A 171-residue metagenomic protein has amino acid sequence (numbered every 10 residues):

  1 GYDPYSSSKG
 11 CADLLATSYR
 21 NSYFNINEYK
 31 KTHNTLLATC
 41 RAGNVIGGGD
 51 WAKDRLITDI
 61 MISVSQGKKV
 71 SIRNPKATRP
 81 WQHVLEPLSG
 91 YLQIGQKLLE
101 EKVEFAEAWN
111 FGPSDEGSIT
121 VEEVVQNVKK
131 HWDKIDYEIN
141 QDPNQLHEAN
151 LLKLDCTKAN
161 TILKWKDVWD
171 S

Functional and structural regions predicted by a protein language model:
G1, Y23-E28, E101-F105, S114: Short, flexible, glycine-rich and Lys/Arg-enriched loop motifs at helix boundaries that contact anionic partners
G1-L14, D50, D54-T58, P80-W81 (+1 more regions): Short-chain dehydrogenase/reductase
Y2-A38, V64-Q66: Active-site Tyr-X1-5-Lys
I26, I57-T58, Y137-I139: A generic local structural motif
K31-N34, D50, D54, K102-F105 (+1 more regions): Non-catalytic, surface-exposed connector residues within folded enzymatic/regulatory domains
T39, N44, V64-S171: C-terminal substrate-binding subdomain of Rossmann-fold SDR/epimerase-dehydratase oxidoreductases
G47: Conserved protein kinase catalytic core
